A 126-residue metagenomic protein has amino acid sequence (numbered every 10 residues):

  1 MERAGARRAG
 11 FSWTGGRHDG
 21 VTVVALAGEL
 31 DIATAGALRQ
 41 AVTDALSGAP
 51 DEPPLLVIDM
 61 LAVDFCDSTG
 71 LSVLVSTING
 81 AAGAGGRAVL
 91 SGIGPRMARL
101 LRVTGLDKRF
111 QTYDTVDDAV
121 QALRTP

Functional and structural regions predicted by a protein language model:
E2-Q40, A62: STAS-typified acidic loop motif
G16, G70, T115-D118: Short linear sequence elements within intrinsically disordered, low-complexity coil regions
G20, L106-R109, T115: Glycine-centered tight turns that cap/initiate beta-strands
G20-V21, R87, G92, R124: Long, contiguous secondary-structure blocks with strong helical propensity
I32-F110: Amphipathic alpha-helical interaction surfaces in cytosolic regulatory modules
Q111-P126: A charged, well-structured terminal subsegment
